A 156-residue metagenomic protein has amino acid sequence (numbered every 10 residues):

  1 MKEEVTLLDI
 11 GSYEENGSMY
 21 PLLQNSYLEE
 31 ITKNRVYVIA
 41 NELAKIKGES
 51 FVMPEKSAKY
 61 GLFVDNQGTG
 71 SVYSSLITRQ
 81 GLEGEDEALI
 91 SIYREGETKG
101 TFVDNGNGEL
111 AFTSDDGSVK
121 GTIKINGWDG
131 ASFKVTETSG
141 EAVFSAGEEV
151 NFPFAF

Functional and structural regions predicted by a protein language model:
M1-E14: Long, amphipathic, charge-rich alpha-helical segments that form helical bundles/coiled-coils
L7, P21-N25, S71-S74, E95-K99 (+1 more regions): Short, surface-exposed coil-to-beta transition loops
E14-L28: Second-shell loop/turn segments in exported
E29-K33: A structural signal for well-ordered alpha-helical segments within the folded catalytic domains of diverse enzymes
N34-A44, E49, W128-F156: C-terminal partner/receptor-binding element of secreted or periplasmic proteins
S50-Y73, E148-F156: Tryptophan-anchored aromatic micro-motifs
T69-G108, V150-F154: N-terminal glycine/threonine-rich, aromatic-flanked beta-hairpin/loop signature
I90-S132: Contiguous, well-ordered beta-strand patches that form the walls/edges of small beta-barrel/beta-sandwich domains
